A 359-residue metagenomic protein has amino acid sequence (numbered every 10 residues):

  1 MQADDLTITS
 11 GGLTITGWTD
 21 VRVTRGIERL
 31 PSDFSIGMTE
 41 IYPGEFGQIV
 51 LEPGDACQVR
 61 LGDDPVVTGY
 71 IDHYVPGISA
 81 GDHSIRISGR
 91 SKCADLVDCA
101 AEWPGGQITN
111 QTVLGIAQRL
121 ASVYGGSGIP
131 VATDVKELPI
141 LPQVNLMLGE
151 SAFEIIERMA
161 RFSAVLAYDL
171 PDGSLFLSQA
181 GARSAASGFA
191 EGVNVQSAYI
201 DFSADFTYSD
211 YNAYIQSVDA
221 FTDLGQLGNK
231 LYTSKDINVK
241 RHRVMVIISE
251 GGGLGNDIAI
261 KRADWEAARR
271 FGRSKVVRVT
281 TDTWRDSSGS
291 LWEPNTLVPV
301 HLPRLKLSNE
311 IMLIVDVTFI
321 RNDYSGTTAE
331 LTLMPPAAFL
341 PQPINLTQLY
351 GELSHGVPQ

Functional and structural regions predicted by a protein language model:
M1-E102, R161-A164, A185-I200: Assembly/oligomerization scaffold segments
M1-T9, E157, R161, P171-F271 (+5 more regions): Acidic, small/polar-enriched beta strand-loop surface segments
L13-I15, Y124-I129, L305: Short secondary-structure junctions
W18, Q107-Q111, T133, D282-D286 (+2 more regions): Tryptophan-centered motif/residue detector
L30, H73-S91, R270, K275 (+1 more regions): Short, solvent-exposed secondary-structure boundary/capping segments
S32-Y42, R273-W284: Short, structured beta-strand/loop micro-motifs enriched in basic residues and often containing a Trp
I49, D63, T112, I116 (+3 more regions): Short amphipathic alpha-helical segments
G81-A204: Charged- and aromatic-enriched interaction segments used to assemble and dock large macromolecular complexes
